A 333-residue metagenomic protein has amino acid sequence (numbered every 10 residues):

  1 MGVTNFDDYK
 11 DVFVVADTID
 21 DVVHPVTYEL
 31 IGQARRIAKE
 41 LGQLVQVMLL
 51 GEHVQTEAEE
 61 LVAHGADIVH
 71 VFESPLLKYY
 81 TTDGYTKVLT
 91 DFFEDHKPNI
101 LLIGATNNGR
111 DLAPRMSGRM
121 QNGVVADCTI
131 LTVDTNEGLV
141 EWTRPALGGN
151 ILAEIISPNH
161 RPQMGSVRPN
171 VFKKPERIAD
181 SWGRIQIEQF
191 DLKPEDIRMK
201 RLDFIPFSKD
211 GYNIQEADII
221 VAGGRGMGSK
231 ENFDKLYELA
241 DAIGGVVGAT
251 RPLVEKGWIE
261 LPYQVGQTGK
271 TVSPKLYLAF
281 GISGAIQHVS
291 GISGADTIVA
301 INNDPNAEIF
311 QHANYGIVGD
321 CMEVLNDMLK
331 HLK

Functional and structural regions predicted by a protein language model:
M1-K333: N-terminal glycine-rich FAD/FM-binding segment characteristic of electron-transfer flavoproteins
